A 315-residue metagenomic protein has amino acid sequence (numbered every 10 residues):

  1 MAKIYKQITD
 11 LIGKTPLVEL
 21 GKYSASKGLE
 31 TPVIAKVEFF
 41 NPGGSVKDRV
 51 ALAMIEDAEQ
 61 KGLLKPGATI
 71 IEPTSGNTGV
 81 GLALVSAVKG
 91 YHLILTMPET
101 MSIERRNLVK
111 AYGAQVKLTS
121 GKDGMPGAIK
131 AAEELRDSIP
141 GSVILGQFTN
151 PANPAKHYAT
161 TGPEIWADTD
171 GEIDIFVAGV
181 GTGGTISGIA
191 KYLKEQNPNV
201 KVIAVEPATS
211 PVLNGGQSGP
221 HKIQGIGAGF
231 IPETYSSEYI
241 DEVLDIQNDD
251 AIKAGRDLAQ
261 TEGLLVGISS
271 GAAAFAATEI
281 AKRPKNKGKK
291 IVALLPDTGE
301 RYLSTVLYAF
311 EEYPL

Functional and structural regions predicted by a protein language model:
M1-L315: PLP-dependent amino-acid enzyme catalytic core
